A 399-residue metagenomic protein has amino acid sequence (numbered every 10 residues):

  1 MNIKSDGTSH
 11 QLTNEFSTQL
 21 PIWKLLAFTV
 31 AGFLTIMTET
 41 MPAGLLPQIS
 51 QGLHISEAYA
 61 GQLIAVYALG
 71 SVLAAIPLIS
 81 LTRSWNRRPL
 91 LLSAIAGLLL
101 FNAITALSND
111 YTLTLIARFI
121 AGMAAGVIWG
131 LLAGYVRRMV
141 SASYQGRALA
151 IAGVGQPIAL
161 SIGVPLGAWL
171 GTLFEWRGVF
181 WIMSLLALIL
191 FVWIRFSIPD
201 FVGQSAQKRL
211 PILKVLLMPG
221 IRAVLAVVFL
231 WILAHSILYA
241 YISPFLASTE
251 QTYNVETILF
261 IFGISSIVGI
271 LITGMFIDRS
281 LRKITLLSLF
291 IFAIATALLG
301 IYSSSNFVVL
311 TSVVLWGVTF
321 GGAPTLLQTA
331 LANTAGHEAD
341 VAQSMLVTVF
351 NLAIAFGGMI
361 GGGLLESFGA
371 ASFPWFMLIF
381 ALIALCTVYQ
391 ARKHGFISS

Functional and structural regions predicted by a protein language model:
H54, N86, L107-L113, Y302-S304: Helix-breaking motifs and short loop linkers at transmembrane-helix boundaries and internal kinks in secondary membrane
L73-N109: Conserved MFS/SLC helix-loop-helix module at the cytosolic interface between two early adjacent transmembrane helices
A74-N86, G269-L281, L365: Helix-to-loop junctions at the C-terminal end of transmembrane segments in multipass secondary transporters
G97, F101, T112-I120, F307-L315: Paired small-residue
L113, A142-F196, F245: Helix-loop-helix hairpin linking two adjacent transmembrane segments in secondary transporters
A117-G155: Cytoplasmic helix-loop-helix junction between adjacent transmembrane helices in 12-TM secondary transporters
K283-L327: C-terminal transmembrane helical hairpin of 12-TM major facilitator-type secondary transporters
T334-A370, M377: A late C-terminal transmembrane helix in Major Facilitator Superfamily
